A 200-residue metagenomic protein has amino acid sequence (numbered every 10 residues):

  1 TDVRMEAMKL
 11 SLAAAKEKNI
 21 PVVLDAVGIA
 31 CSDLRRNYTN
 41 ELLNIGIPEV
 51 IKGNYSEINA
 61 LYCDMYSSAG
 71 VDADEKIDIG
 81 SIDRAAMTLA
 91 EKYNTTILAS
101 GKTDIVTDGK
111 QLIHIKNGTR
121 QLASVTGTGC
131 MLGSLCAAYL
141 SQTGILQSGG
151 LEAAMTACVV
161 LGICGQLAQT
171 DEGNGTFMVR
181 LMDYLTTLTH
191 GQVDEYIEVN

Functional and structural regions predicted by a protein language model:
T1-D2: Short, structured active-site "lid" loops
A7-G53: Glycine/small-residue-rich loop that forms an oxyanion/phosphate-binding "nest" at active or ligand-binding sites
R36-L112: Conserved phosphate/ATP/ADP-binding segment of small-molecule kinases
A60, T126-V160: Short, small-residue alpha-helix embedded
A85-A90, Q147-C164, L181-M182: Short, well-structured alpha-helical segments that form the helix of a local strand-helix-strand
I113-T126: Short pre-catalytic strand/loop immediately N-terminal to key active-site residues, enriched for Gly-Thr
G162-N200: Charged C-terminal helix
